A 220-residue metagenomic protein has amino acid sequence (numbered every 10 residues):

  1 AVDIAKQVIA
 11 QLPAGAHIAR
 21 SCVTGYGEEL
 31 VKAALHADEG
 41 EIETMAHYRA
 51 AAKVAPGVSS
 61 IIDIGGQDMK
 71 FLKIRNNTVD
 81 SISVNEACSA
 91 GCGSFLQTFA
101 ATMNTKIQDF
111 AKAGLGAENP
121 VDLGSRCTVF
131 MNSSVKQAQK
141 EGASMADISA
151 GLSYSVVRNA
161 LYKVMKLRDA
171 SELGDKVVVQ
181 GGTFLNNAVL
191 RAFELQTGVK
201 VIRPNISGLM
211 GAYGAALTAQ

Functional and structural regions predicted by a protein language model:
A1-E43, D175, E194-V201: N-terminal glycine/serine-rich phosphate-binding loop of ATP-dependent small-molecule kinases, especially carbohydrate
Q7, E28-G65, K70-S81, M165-R168 (+1 more regions): Conserved phosphate-binding catalytic cores of ATP/NTP-utilizing and phosphoryl-transfer enzymes
C22-V23, D38-H47, I62-G66, S83-G91 (+3 more regions): Active-site nucleophile and cofactor-binding loops and adjacent substrate-binding regions of central metabolic enzymes
G27, S155, R168-E194, S207-G208: Glycine-rich phosphate-binding loops at beta-strand->alpha-helix junctions
R49, G93-A101, R191, P204-Q220: Glycine-rich phosphate-binding/hydrolytic loop that grips phosphoryl groups
N76-N119, L217: Glycine-rich phosphate-binding loop plus the immediately following alpha-helix
M131-V164, G208: Adenine-nucleotide phosphate-binding core of ATP-dependent small-molecule kinases
